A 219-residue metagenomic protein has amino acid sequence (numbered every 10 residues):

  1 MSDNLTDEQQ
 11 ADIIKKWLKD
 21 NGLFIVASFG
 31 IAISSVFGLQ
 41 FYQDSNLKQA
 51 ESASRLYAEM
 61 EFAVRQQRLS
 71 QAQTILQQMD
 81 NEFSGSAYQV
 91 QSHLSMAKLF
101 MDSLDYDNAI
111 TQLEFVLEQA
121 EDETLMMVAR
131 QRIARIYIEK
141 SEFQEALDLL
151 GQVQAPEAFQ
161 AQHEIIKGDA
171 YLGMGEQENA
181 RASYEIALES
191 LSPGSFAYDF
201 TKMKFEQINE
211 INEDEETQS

Functional and structural regions predicted by a protein language model:
M1-I31: N-terminal positive-inside, membrane-proximal cytosolic segments immediately preceding the first
N4, A11, F37-A53: Aromatic-capped interface at the extracytoplasmic side of an N-terminal signal-anchor transmembrane helix
A27-S35, A63-T74, S103-I110, I138-Q144: Helix-turn-helix repeat elements of alpha-solenoid scaffolds
S34-F37, L149: Polytopic transmembrane helical bundles with strong interfacial aromatic enrichment
A50, S54-Y57, L94, Q131 (+2 more regions): TPR/TPR-like alpha-solenoid signature
S54-Y57, E61, K98, R135: Amphipathic alpha-helical repeat scaffolds
R68-F115, A120: Extracytoplasmic/periplasmic/luminal assembly and interaction segments in envelope/secretory/respiratory proteins
F100-Q112, V116-S219: Soluble extracytoplasmic domains of inner/organellar membrane proteins
